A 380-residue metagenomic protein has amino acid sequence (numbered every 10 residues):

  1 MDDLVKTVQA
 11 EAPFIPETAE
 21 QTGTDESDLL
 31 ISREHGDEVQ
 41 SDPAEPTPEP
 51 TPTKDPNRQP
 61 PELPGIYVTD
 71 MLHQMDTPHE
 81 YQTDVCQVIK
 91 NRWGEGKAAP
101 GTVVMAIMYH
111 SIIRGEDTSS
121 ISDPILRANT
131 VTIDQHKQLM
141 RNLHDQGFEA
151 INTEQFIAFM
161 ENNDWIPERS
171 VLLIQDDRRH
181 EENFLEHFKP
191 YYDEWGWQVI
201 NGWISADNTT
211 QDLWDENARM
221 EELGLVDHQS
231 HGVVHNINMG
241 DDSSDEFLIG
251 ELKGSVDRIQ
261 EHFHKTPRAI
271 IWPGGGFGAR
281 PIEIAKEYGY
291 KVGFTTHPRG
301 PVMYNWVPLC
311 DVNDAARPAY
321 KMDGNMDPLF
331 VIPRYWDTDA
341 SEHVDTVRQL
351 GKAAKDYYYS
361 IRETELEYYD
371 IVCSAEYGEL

Functional and structural regions predicted by a protein language model:
M1-T24, D28, S32-P61, T69: Ser/Thr-rich, Proline-interspersed low-complexity disordered segments
K54-L173, G240-A269, G275-L380: C-terminal active-site subregion of NodB/CE4 polysaccharide deacetylases
T118-S120, N183-H187: Short, solvent-exposed loop/turn and secondary-structure capping segments
I133, Q198-D207: N-terminal pro-sequences and low-complexity stem/linker regions of secreted or lumenal proteins
L173-R179: DG-centered beta-turn motif at the end of beta-strands
F188-G196, N208-S230, K286, K321-D327: Acidic (Asp/Glu)-rich catalytic clusters
I200-G202, Q229, K291-F294: Structural detector of well-ordered beta-strand residues that form the stable sheet scaffold of enzyme domains
Q229-S244: Substrate-binding clefts and substrate-entry loops adjacent to catalytic sites of polymer-processing enzymes acting on
